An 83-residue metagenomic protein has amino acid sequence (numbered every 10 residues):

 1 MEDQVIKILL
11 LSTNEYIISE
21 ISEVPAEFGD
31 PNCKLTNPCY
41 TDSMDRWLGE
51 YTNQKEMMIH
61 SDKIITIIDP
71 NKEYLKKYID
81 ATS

Functional and structural regions predicted by a protein language model:
E2-S83: Conserved RNA-binding domains used in RNP assembly and mRNA/RNA metabolism
